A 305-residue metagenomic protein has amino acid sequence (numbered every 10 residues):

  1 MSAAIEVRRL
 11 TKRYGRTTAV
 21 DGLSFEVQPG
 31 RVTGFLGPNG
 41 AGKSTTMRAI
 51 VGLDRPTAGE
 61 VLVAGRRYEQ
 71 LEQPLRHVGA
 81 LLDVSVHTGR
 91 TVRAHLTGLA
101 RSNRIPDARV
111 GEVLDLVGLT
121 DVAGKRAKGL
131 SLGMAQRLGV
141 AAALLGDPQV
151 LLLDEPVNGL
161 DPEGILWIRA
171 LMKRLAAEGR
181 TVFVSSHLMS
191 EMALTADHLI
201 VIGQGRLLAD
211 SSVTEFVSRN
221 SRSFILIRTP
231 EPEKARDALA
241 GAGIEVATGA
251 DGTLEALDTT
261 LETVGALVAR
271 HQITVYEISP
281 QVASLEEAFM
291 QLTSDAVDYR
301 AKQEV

Functional and structural regions predicted by a protein language model:
A3-V7, K12-V184, M189-D197, V201-G203: ABC transporter nucleotide-binding domains
E60, F224, T274-E277: Residues at or immediately flanking beta-strands
E69, I105, S190, L208 (+3 more regions): Short alpha-helical
S85, N103, N220, G243 (+2 more regions): Conserved NTP-handling cores and scaffolds of large molecular machines
E112, T214-S218, K302: Short, flexible cytosolic linker that couples an ABC transmembrane/permease module to its adjacent nucleotide-binding
R169-D258: ABC transporter nucleotide-binding domain
T259-V305: C-terminal coupling/interaction segments
